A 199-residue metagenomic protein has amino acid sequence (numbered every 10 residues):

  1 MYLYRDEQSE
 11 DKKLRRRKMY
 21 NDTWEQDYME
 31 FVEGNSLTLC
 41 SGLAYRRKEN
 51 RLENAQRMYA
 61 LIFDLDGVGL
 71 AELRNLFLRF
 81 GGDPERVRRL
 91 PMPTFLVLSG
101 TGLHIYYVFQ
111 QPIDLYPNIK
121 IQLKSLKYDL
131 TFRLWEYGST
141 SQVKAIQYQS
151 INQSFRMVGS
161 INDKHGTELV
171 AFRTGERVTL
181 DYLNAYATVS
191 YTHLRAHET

Functional and structural regions predicted by a protein language model:
M1-A60, L70-N75, G82-E85, Q153 (+1 more regions): DNA replication initiation on ssDNA origins
Y45-E53, L78-L98, S141-Q147: Catalytic micro-motifs at enzyme active sites that drive phosphoryl/nucleotidyl and oxygen chemistry
F63, R89-P117, Q122, I151-N162: Histidine-centered divalent-metal-coordination microenvironment in nucleic-acid enzymes
D66: Anionic group-transfer/hydrolysis microenvironments
L73-D83, F109-S139, H165-D181: Helical (often loop-to-helix) elements that flank the catalytic cores of nucleotide-handling enzymes
Y128-G166, T188-S190: Flexible helix-coil linker/hinge segments at domain or subdomain boundaries
L183-Y186: Low-complexity, PEST-like segments
T192-T199: Conserved small/polar residues in nucleotide/adenosyl-binding loops
